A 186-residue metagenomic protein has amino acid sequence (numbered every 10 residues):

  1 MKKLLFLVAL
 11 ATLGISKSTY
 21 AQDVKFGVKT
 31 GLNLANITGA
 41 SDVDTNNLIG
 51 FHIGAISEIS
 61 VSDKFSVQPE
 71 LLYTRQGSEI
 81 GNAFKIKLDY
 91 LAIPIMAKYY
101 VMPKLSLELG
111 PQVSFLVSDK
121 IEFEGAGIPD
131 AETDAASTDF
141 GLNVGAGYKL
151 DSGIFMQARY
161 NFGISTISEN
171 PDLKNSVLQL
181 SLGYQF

Functional and structural regions predicted by a protein language model:
L4-L13: Sec-dependent N-terminal signal peptides
I15-A21: Sec/Tat signal peptide C-region and signal peptidase I cleavage site
Q22-V24, T45-F51, K87-L91, T138-L142 (+1 more regions): Residues that define the transmembrane beta-barrel architecture of outer-membrane proteins
V24, K64-V67, L105-L107, S152-A158: Repeated loop/turn-to-beta-strand initiation elements of outer-membrane beta-barrel proteins
V24-T38: Short N-terminal segments immediately surrounding and downstream of signal-peptide cleavage
V28-L32, F51-V61, L71-Y73, I93-Y99 (+4 more regions): Residues on the lipid-exposed face of transmembrane beta-strands in outer-membrane beta-barrel proteins
A35-I53: Surface-exposed strand-loop-strand hairpins of Gram-negative outer-membrane beta-barrel proteins
Q68-E70, Q76-G81, K120, P129-F186: Predominantly the C-terminal beta-signal and adjacent terminal strand-loop region of outer-membrane beta-barrel
